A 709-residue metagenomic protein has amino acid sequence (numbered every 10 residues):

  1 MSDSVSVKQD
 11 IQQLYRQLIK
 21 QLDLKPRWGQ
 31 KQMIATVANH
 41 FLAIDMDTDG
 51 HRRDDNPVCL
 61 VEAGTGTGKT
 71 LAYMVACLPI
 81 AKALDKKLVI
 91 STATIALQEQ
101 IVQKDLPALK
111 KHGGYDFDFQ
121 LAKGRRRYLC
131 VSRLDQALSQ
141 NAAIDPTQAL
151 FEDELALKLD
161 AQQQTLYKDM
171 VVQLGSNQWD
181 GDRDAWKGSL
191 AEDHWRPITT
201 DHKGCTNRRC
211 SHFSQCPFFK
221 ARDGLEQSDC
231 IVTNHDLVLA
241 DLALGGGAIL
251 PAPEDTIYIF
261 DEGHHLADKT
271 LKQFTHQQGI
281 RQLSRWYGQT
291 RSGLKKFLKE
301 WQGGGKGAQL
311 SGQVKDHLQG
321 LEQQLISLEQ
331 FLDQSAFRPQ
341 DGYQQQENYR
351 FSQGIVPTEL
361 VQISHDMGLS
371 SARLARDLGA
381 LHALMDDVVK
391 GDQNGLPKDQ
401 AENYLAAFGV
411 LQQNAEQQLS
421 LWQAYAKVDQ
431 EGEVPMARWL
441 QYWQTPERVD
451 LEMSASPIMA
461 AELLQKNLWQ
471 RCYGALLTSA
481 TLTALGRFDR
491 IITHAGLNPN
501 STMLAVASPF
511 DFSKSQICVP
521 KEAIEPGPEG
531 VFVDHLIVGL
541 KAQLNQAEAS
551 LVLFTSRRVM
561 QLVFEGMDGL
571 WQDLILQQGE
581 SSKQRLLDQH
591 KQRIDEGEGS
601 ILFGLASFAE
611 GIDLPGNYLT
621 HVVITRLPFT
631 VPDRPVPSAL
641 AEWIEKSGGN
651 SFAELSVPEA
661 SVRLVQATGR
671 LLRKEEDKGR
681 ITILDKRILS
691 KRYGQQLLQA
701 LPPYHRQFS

Functional and structural regions predicted by a protein language model:
S2-I19, G50-D55, T65, D85-K87 (+5 more regions): A substrate-engagement module of RecA-like helicase motors
A38-L42, T70-L84, K104-A108: Walker A/P-loop NTP-binding motif
M46-V75: Walker A/P-loop
Y73, P79, A96-E99, K104-P107 (+3 more regions): Signature of the SF2 helicase/ATPase Hel1-core->accessory helical subdomain module
L190, W195-I231, L242-I249, L381-Q516 (+3 more regions): A contiguous, basic/glycine-rich beta-loop/short-helix subdomain that forms a polymer-engagement track
K466, K521-T555: Conserved interdomain hinge at the start of the Helicase C-terminal
K521-V531, E580-I688: Conserved RecA-like P-loop NTPase helicase motor core
T555-G579: Conserved helicase motor "Helicase C" RecA-like lobe of SF1/SF2 P-loop NTPases
